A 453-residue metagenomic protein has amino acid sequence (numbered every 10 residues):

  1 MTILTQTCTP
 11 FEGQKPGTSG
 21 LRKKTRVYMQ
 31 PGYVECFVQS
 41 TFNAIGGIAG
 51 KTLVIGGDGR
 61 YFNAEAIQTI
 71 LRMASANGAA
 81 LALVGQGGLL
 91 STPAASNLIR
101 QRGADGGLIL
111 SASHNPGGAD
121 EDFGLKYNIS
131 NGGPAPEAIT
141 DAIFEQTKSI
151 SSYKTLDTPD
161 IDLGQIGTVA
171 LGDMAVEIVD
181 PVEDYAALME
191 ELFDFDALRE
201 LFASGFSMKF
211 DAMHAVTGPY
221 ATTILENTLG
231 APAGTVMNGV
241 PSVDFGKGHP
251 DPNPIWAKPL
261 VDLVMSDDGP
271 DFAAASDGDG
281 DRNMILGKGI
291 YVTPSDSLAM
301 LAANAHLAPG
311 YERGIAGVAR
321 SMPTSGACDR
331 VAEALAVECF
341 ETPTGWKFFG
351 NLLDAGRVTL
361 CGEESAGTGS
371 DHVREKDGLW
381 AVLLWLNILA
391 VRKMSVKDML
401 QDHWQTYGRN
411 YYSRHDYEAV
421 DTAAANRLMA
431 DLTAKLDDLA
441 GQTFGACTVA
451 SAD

Functional and structural regions predicted by a protein language model:
M1-A76, L171-M208, T228: An N-terminal, well-structured beta->alpha segment
T2-F11, E121-D268: Gly/Ser/Thr-enriched, mixed-charge loops and adjacent short helices that form phosphate/oxyanion-binding elements
F11-V27, S113, A212-V216, Y220 (+2 more regions): Conserved phosphate/anionic-ligand binding catalytic regions in large, soluble enzymes, centered on
S19, I55, A95, L108 (+11 more regions): Buried hydrophobic positions in well-ordered alpha/beta secondary-structure cores of metabolic enzymes
R26, A64-T69, A94-I99, G118-N128 (+8 more regions): Short acidic, glycine/serine/threonine-rich loops at helix termini
N43, V54, D58-E121, T223-I285: N-terminal small/polar loop signature for handling phosphorylated ligands or for N-terminal nucleophile
G87, E137-V182, G287-E364, T368-G369: Proline/glycine-rich low-complexity loops and linkers
P270-F272, I285-G287, E312-D453: Phosphate-binding and adjacent anionic-ligand microenvironments
